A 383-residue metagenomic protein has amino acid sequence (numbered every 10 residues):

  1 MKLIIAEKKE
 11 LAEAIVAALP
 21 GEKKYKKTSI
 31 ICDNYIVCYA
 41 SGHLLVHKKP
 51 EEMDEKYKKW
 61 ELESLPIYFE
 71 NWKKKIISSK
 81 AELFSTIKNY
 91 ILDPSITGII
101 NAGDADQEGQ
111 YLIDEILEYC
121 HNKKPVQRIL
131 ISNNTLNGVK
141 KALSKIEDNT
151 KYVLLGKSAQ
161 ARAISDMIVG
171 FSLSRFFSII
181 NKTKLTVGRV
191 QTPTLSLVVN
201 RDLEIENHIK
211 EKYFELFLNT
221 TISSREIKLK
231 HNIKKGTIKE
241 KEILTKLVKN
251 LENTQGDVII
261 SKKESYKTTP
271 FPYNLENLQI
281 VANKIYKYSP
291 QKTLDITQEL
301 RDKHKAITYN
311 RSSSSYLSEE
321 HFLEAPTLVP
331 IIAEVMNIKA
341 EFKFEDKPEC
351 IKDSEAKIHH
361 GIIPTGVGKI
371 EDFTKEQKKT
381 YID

Functional and structural regions predicted by a protein language model:
M1-A163, M167, E345: Intrinsically disordered, low-complexity regulatory segments
E7, A40, A102-D104, E276 (+4 more regions): Generic beta-strand/beta-sheet core signal
L11, S79-I87, A105-I116, T135-V139 (+13 more regions): Helical mechanochemical/support elements of P-loop NTPase systems and associated helical scaffolds
L19, K23, C120-K124, E147 (+5 more regions): A generic secondary-structure signal for well-formed alpha-helical elements
P20, D33-V37, L44-S78, N89 (+4 more regions): Long, highly charged, low-complexity internal segments
K23-T28, N149-L154, R175-I179, L203-H208 (+1 more regions): Active-site phosphate-binding and catalytic loops of NTP-dependent enzymes
S132-G138, L275-E276, I296-S314: Short, conserved phosphate-binding/catalytic loop or strand-edge motifs used in phosphoryl-/nucleotidyl-transfer
Y152-G156, I168, K303-D383: Extended, highly charged linker/hinge segments and catalytic-adjacent loops that couple domains and form adaptable
